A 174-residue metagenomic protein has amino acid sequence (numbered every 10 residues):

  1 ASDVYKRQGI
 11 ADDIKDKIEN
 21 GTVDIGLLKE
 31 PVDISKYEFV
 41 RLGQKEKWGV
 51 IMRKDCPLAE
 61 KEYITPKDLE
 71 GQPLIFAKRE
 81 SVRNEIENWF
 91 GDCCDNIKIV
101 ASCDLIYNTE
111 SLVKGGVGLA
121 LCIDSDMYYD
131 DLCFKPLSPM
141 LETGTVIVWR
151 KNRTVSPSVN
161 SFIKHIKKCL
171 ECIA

Functional and structural regions predicted by a protein language model:
A1-Y5: Short, small-residue-biased leader/transition segments that mark boundaries at the very start of proteins
K6, K78, R150-K151: Small/polar loops that bind or transfer phosphate-bearing groups
I10-V23, L28-K29, R79-C133: Hydrophobic hinge/microswitch elements
I34-R41, K45-K47, Y107-T154: Beta-alpha-beta core module
K36-W48, M52-L74, S156-N160: Flexible hinge/capping segments at coil-to-helix
Q72-C94, V155-I163, I173: Secondary-structure junction motif
